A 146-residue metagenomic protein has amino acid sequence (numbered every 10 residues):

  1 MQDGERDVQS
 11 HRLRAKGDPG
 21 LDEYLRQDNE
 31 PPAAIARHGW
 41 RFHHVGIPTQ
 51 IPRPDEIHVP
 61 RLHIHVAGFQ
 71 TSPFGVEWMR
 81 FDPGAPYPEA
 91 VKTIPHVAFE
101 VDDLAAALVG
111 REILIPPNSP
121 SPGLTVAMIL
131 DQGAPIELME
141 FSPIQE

Functional and structural regions predicted by a protein language model:
Q2-R6, S10-T71, G75-E89, E112-E146: Vicinal oxygen chelate
A90-P116: Mid-chain, well-packed structural core segment of small domains
